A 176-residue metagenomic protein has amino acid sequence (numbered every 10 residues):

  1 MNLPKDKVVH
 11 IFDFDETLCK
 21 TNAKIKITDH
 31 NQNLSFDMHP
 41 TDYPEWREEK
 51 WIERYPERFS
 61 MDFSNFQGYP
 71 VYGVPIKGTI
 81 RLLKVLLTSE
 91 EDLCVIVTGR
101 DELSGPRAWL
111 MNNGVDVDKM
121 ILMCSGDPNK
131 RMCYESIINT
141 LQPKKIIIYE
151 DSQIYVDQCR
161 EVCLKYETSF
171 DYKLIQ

Functional and structural regions predicted by a protein language model:
L3-P128: Alpha-helical substrate-recognition element adjacent to the catalytic core
K5-K7, E91, Q142-K145, S169: A general structural motif
V8, K130-I154, C159: Conserved Lys-Pro-Asp/Glu-containing loop-to-beta segment of HAD-superfamily phosphomonoesterases, centered on
T79-L87, Y134-I138, R160: Short amphipathic alpha-helical segments and helix-helix/interface helices
L93-V95, I147, D171-K173: A structural signal for isolated positions on well-ordered beta-strands in alpha/beta enzyme cores
R107-V115, Q158-T168: Short, aromatic/basic amphipathic alpha-helical patches
V117-L122, E167-I175: Short hydrophobic/aromatic-enriched beta-strand-loop microsegments
